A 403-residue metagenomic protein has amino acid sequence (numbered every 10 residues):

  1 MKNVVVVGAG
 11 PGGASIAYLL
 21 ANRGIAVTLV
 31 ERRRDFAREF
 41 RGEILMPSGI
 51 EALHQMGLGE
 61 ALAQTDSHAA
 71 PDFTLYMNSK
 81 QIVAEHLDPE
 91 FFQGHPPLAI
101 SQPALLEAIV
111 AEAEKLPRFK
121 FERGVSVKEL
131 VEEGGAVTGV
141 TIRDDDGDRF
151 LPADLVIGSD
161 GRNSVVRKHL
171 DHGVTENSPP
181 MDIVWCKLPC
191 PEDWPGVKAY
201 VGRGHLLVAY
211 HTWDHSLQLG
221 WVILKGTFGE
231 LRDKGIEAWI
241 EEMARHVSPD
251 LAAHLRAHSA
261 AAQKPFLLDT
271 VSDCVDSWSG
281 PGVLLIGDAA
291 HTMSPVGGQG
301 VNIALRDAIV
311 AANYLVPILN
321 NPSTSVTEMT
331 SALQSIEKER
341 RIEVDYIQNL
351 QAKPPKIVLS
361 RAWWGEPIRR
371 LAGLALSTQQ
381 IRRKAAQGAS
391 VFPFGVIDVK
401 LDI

Functional and structural regions predicted by a protein language model:
M1, E51-H169, N177-D182, K187 (+3 more regions): Conserved N-terminal helical subregion
K2-T28: N-terminal Rossmann-like FAD-binding beta1-loop-alpha1 element of flavoenzymes
P11, A17, K264-K353: Conserved mid-domain beta->alpha element of the FAD-binding
A21-R41: Glycine-rich FAD pyrophosphate-binding loop
L29-V30, G158, I286: Generic enzyme active-site microenvironment
R34-H54: Conserved N-terminal glycine-rich FAD pyrophosphate-binding loop of Rossmann-like flavoproteins
L116, V125-E129, G135-F266, T270: Conserved FAD-binding catalytic core of PHBH/FMO-like flavoproteins
N313-I403: C-terminal helical "tail/cap" subdomain of flavin- and related membrane-associated enzymes
